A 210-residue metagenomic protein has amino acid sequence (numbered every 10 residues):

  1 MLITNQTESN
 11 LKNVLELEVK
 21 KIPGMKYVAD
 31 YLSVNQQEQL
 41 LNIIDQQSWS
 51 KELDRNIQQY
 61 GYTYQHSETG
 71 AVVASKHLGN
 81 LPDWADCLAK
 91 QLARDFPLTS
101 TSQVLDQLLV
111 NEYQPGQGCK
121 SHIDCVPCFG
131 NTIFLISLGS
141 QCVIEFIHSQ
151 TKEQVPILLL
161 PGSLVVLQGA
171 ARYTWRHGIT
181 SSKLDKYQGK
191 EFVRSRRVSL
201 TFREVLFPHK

Functional and structural regions predicted by a protein language model:
M1-K210: Non-heme Fe(II) oxygenase metal-center motifs and adjacent flexible, charged/small-residue loops
